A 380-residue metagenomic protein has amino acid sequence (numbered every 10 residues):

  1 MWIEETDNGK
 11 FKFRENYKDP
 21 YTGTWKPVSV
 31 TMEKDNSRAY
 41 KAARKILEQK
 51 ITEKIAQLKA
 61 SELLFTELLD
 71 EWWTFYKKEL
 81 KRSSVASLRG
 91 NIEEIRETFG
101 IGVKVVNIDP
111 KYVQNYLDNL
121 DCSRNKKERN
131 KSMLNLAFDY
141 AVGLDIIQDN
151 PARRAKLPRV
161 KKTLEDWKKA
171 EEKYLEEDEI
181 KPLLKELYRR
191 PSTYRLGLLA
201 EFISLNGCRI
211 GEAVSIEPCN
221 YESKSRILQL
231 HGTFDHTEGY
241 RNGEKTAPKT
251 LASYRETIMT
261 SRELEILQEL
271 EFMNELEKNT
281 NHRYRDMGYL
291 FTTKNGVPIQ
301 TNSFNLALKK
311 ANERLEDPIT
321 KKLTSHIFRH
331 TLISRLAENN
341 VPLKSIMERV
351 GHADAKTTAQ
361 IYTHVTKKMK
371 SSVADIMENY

Functional and structural regions predicted by a protein language model:
D7-K12, Y17-N107, K111, E275-Y284: N-terminal DNA-binding module of tyrosine recombinases/phage integrases
R14, S215-E275: Conserved tyrosine-mediated DNA breakage-rejoining catalytic core shared by Y-recombinases
D35-N36, T74-I146, P191-Y194, P298-S303 (+1 more regions): N-terminal core-binding DNA-recognition domain of tyrosine site-specific recombinases/integrases
R124, E128, G143, I147 (+5 more regions): Basic, Lys/Arg- and aromatic-enriched nucleic-acid-binding interface segment
S132, I203-S204, A337-E338: Short amphipathic helical patch at the helix-1/turn junction of helix-turn-helix
L187-L196, T257, M273-H282, D286-Y289 (+3 more regions): Short, basic (Lys/Arg/His-rich) helix/loop patches that form interaction surfaces in the mid-to-C-terminal regions
Y221-I227, V341-I361: Short, polar N-cap/turn motifs at the start of nucleic acid-interacting alpha helices
G239-K245, N339, Q360-Y380: DNA/chromatin major-groove-contacting recognition/catalytic segments
